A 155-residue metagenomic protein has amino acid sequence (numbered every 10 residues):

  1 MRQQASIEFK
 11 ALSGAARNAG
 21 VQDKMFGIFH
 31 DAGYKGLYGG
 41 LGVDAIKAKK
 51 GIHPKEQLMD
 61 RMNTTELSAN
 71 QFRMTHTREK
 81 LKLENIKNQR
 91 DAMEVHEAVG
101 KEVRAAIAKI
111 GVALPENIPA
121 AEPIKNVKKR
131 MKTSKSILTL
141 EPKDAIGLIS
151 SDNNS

Functional and structural regions predicted by a protein language model:
M1-S155: Positively charged, phosphate-engaging catalytic surfaces used for nucleic-acid and nucleotide handling
